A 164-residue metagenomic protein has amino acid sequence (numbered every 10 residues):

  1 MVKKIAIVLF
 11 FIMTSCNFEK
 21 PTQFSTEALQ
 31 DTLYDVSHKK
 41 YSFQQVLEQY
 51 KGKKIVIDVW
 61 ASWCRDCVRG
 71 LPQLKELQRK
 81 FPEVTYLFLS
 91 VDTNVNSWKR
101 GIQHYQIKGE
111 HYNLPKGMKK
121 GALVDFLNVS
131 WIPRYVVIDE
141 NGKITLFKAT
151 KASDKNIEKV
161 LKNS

Functional and structural regions predicted by a protein language model:
M1-S37, S164: N-terminal targeting signals for export/organelle localization
D31-I55, P72: A short beta-strand-turn-helix
L33, R79-K119, V129: Conserved segment of the thioredoxin-like fold in thiol-based oxidoreductases
K53-I55, V59-W63, W131: Short pre-active-site segment immediately N-terminal to redox-active cysteine/selenocysteine motifs in thiol-based
I57, L87-L89, V136: Conserved hydrophobic packing residues within short motifs/helices of P-loop NTPase cores of ABC-family ATPases
V59-E76: Conserved redox-active cysteine motifs that mediate thiol-disulfide chemistry, especially di-cysteine Cys-X(1-2)-Cys
I107, K116-K162: Thiol/disulfide oxidoreductase modules built on the thioredoxin-like
